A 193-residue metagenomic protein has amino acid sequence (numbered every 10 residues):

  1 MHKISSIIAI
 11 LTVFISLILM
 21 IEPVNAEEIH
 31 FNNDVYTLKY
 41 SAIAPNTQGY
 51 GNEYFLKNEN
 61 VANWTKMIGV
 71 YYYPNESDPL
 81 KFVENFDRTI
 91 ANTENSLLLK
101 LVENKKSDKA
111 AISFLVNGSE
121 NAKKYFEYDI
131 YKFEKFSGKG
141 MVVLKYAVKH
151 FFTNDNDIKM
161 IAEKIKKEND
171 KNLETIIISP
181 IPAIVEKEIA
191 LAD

Functional and structural regions predicted by a protein language model:
M1-L11: Bacterial N-terminal signal peptides that target proteins for export
A9-L19: Bacterial N-terminal signal peptides
I21-A26: Boundary at the C-terminal end of the N-terminal hydrophobic targeting segment
T37-P74: Secretory pathway targeting signatures of secreted, lumenal, and periplasmic proteins
G51, K106-F114: Short, hydrophobic/aromatic-rich segments at coil-to-beta transitions
Y54-F55, L99-E103, F126-K135: Hydrophobic/aromatic beta-strand elements that line small-molecule binding cavities or substrate pockets in beta-rich
K66-D108: Mid-chain, structured segments of secreted extracytoplasmic proteins
L115-E188: Short, well-structured beta-strand
